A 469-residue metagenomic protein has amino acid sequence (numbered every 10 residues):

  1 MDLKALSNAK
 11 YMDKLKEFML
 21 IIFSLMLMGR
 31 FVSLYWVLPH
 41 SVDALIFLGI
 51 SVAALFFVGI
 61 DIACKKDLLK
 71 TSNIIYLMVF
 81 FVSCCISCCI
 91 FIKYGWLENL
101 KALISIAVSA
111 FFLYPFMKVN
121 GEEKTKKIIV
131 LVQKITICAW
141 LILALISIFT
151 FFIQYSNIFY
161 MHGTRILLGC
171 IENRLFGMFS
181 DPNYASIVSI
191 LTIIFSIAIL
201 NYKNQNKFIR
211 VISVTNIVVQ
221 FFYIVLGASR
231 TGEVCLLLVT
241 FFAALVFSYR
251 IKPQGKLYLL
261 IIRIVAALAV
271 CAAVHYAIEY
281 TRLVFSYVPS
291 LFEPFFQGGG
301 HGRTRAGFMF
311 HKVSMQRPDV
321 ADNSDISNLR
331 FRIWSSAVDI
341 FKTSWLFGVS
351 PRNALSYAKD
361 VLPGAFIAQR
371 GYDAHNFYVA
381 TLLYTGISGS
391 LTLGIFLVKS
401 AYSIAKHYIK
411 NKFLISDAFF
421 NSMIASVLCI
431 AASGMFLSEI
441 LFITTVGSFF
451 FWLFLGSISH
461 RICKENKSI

Functional and structural regions predicted by a protein language model:
M1-A63, C84-F91: N-terminal signal-anchor transmembrane segment
M19-M26, W140, I212-V218, Y372-N376 (+2 more regions): Loop-to-helix entry and N-terminal half of a specific, functionally important transmembrane alpha helix in multi-pass
L55, T240-A244, F396-K399, F420-I469: Transmembrane alpha-helices of multi-pass inner-membrane enzymes
I75-C84, G95-K118, V130-I135, W140 (+1 more regions): Aromatic-anchored transmembrane helix interface
V130-G163, F179-R250, K399, S403 (+1 more regions): Alpha-helical transmembrane segments of multi-pass inner-membrane proteins
F151-F152, F247-V320, S335, D339-T343 (+1 more regions): A membrane-periplasm/extracellular boundary helix in multi-pass inner-membrane enzymes that assemble envelope glycans
T164, G169-I171, F176, R317-T385: Long extracytoplasmic/lumenal interhelical loops at the membrane interface of multi-pass membrane proteins
V246-G255, A358-G364, Y384-A431: Hydrophobic transmembrane alpha-helices and their immediate junctions
